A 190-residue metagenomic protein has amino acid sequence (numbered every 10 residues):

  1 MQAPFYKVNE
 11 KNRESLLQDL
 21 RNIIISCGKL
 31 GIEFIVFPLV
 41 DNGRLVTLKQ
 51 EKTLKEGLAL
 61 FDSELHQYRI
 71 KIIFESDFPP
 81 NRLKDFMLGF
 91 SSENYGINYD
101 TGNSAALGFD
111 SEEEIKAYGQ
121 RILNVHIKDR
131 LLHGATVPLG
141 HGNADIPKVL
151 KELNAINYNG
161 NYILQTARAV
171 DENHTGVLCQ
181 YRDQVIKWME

Functional and structural regions predicted by a protein language model:
F5-G96, A106: Active-site acidic/histidine proton-transfer and metal-coordination neighborhood in alpha/beta enzyme cores
G31, P80-Y99, S104-E190: Histidine-acidic metal/acid-base catalytic patches
